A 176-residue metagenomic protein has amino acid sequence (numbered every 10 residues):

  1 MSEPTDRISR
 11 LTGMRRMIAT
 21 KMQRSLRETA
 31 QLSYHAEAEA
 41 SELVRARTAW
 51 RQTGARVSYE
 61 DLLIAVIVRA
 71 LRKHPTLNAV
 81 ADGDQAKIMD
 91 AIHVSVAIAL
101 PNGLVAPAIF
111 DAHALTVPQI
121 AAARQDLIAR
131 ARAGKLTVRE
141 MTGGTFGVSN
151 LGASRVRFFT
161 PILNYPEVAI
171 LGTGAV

Functional and structural regions predicted by a protein language model:
M1-V176: C-terminal catalytic/motor cores of large multi-domain enzyme assemblies
